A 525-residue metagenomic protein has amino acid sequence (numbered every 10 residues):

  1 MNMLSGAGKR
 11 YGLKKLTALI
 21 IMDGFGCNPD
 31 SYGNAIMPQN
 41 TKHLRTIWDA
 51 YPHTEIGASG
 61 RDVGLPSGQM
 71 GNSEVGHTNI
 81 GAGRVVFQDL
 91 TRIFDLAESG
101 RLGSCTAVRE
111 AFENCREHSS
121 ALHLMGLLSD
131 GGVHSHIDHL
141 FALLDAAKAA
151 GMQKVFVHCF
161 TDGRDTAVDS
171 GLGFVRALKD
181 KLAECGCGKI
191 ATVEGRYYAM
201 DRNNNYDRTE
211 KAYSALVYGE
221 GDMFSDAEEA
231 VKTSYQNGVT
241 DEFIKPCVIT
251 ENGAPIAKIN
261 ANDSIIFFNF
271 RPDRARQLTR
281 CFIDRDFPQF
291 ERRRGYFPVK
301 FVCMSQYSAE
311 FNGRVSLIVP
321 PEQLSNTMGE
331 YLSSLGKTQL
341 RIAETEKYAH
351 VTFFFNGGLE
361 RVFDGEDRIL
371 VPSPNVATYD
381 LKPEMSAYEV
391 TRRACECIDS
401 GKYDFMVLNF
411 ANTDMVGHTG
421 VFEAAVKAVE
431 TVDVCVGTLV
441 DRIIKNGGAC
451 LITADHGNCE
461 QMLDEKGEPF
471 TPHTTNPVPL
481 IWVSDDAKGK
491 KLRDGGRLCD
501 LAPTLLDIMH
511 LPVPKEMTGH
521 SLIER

Functional and structural regions predicted by a protein language model:
M1-R525: Feature captures the catalytic ectodomains and active-site-proximal regions of enzymes that hydrolyze or transfer
